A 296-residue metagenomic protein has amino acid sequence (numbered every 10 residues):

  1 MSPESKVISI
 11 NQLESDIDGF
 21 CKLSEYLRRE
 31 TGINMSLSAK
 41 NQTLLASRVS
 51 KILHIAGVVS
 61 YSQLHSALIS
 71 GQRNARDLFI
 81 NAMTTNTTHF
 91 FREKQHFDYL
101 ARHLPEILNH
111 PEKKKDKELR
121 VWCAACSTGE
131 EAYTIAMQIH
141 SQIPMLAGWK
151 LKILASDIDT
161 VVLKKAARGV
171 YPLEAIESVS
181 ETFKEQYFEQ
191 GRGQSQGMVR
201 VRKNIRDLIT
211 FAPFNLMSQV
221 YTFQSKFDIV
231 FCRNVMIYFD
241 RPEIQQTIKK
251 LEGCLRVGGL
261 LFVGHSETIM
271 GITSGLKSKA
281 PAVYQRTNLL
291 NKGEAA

Functional and structural regions predicted by a protein language model:
S2-R120, G264: Conserved AdoMet
A101, A136-H140, E252: A structural alpha-helix within SAM-dependent methyltransferase catalytic domains
D116-E131, K152-L154: Conserved class I S-adenosyl-L-methionine
T128-L146: Conserved SAM-binding loop of SAM-dependent methyltransferases across substrates and taxa, primarily the Class I
M145, W149-F231, V235-E243, T268-M270 (+1 more regions): Extended basic-aromatic, gly/pro-enriched interface segments that bind polyanionic ligands
I229, M270-A296: Core SAM-dependent methyltransferase catalytic element
Q245-V257: A short glycine-rich, Lys/Arg-flanked "PGG" loop and its adjoining helix->strand segment in the class I
V257-H265: Conserved beta-strand signature within the Rossmann-like core of class I S-adenosyl-L-methionine
